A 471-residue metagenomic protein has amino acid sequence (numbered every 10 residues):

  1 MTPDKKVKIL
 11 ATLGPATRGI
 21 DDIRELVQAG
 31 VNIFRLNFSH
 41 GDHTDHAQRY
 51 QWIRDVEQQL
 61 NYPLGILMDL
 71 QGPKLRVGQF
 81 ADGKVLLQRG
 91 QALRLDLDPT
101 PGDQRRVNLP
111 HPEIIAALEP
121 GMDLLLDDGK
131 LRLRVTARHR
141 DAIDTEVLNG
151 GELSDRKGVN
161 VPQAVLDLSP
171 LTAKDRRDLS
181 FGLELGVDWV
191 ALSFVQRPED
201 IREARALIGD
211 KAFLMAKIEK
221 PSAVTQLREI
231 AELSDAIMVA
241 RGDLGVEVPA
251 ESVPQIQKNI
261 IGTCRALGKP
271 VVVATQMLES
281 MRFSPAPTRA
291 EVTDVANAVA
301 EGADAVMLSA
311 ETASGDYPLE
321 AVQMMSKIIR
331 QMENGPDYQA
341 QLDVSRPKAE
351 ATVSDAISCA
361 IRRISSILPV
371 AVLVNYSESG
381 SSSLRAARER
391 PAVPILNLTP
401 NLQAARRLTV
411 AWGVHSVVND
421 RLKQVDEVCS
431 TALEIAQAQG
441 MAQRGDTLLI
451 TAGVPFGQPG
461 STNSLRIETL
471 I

Functional and structural regions predicted by a protein language model:
M1-I471: Non-catalytic helical/linker scaffolds that mediate oligomerization, partner binding, and domain coupling around large
